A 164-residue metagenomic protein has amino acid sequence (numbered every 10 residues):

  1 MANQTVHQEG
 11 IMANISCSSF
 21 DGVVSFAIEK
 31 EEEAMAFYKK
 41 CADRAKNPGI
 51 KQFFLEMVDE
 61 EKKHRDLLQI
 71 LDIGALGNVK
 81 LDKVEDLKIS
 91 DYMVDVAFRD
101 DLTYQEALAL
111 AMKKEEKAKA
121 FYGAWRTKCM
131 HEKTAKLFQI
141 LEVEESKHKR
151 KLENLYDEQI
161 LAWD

Functional and structural regions predicted by a protein language model:
A2-E9, I70-Y104, D164: Carboxylate-rich helix-loop segments that flank metal/cofactor sites and access channels in metalloenzymes
A2-K40, R44-A45: The feature marks the first
S18-A27, N47-L68, Y104-L108, E132-S146: Alpha-helical scaffold segments that form or flank carboxylate-/histidine-based iron centers
S25, E32, K39, K62 (+5 more regions): Alpha-helical coiled-coil heptad-repeat register
A27, C41, I89-C129: Acidic/histidine-rich alpha-helical segments that form the ligand environment of transition-metal centers
A34-L55, A118-T134: Helix-loop segments that flank and shape redox-cofactor active sites
G49-E85, H148-Q159: Conserved alpha-helical segments that form or flank metal/cofactor-binding pockets of metalloenzymes
A118-A162: Preference for long, well-ordered alpha-helical segments
